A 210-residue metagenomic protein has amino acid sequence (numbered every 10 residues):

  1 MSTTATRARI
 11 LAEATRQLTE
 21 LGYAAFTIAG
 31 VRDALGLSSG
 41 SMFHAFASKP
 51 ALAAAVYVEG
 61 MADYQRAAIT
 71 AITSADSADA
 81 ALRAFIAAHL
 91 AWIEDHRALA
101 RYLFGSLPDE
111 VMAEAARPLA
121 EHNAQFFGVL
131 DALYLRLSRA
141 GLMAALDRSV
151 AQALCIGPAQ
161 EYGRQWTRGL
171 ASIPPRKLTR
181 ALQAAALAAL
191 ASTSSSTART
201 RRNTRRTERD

Functional and structural regions predicted by a protein language model:
T6-A14, V31, V56-G60, Y64 (+2 more regions): Generic hydrophobic, amphipathic alpha-helix propensity
T6-R9, Q17-A51, A55: Helix-turn-helix
K49, V56, G60, Y64 (+7 more regions): Hydrophobic/aromatic residues within well-ordered alpha-helical segments
A55, I69-D95, A151-C155, T179 (+1 more regions): Hydrophobic alpha-helical connector segments
A62-R66, A113-A140, S149-A153, R180: Amphipathic alpha-helical packing segments from all-alpha helical-bundle domains
A88-A91, F127-R139, P158, R164-D210: C-terminal peripheral helix-coil segments that are non-catalytic and often amphipathic
I93-E114, D131, R164, R168: Amphipathic alpha-helical segments used for helix-helix packing
R101-G105, L146, P174, A198-R199: Short, hydrophobic secondary-structure boundary micro-motifs
